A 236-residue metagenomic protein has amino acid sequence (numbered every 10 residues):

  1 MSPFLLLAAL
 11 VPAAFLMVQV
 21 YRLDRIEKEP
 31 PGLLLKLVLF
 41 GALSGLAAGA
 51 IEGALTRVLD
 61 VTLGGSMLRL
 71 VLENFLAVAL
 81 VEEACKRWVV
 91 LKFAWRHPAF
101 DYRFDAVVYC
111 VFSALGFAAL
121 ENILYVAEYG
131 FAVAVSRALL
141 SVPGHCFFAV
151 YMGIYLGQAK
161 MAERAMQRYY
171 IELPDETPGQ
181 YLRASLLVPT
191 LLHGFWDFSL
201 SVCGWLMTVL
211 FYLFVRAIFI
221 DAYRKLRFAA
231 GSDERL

Functional and structural regions predicted by a protein language model:
M1-L236: Hydrophobic alpha-helical segments at protein termini of multi-pass membrane proteins
